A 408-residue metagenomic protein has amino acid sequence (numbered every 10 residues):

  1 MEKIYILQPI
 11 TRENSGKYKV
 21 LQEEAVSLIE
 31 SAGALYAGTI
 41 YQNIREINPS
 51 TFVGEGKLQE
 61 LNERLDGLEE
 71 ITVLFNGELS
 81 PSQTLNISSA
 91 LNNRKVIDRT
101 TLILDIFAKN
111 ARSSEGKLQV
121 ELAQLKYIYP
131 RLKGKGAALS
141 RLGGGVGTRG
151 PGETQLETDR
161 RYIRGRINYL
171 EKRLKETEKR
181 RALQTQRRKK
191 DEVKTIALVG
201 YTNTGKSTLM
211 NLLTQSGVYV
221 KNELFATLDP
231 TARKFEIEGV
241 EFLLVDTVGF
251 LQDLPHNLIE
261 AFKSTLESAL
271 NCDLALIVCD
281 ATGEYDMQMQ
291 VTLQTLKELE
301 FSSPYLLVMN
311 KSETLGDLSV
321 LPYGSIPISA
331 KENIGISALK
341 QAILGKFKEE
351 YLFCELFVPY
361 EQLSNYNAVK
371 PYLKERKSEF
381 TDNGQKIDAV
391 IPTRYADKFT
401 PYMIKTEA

Functional and structural regions predicted by a protein language model:
M1-D105, M403: N-terminal accessory targeting/assembly segments
E2-I6, P130-T204, M210, Q294-A408: C-terminal-of-GTPase-core extension/linker across diverse P-loop GTPases
I6-I10, T39-Q42, L74-N76, L276-D280 (+3 more regions): Conserved beta-strand segments of the P-loop GTPase G domain that flank and frequently precede/overlap
I10-N14, I44-E46, E78-P81, T101-L104 (+6 more regions): Conserved nucleotide-binding/hydrolysis micro-motifs of P-loop NTPases
R12-G16, N48-T51, N110, S114 (+4 more regions): Flexible beta-alpha connector loops of hexameric P-loop NTPases
Q22, V26-L28, N62-E63, G67 (+3 more regions): Conserved C-terminal guanine-recognition region of P-loop GTPase G domains, centered on the G4
T101-V120: Short alpha-helix plus adjacent loop in nuclease-associated cores
R188-K194, L212-V240, L251, H256-A261 (+1 more regions): Switch I (effector-binding) loop of TRAFAC-class P-loop GTPase G-domains
